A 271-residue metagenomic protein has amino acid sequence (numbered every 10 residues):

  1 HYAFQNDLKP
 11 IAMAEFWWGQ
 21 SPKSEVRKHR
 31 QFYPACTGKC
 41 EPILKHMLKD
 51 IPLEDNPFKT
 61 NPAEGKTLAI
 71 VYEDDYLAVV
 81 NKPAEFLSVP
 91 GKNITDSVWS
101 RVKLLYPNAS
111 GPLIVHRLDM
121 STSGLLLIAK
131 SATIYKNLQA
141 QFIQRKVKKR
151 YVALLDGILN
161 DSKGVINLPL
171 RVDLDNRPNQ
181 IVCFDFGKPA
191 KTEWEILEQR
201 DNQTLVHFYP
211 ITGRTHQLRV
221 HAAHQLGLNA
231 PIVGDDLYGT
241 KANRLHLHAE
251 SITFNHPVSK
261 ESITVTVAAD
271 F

Functional and structural regions predicted by a protein language model:
H1-F271: RNA pseudouridine synthases
